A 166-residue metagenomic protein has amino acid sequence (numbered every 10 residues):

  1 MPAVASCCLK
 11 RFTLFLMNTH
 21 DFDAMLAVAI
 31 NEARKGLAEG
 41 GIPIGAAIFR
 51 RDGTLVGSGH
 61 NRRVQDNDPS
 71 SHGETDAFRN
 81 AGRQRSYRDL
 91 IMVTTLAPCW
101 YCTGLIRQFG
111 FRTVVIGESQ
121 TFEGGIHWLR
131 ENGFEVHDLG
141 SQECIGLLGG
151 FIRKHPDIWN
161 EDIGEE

Functional and structural regions predicted by a protein language model:
C7-C8: Cysteine-centered motifs
R11-H20, I30, L148-E166: Secretory/periplasmic and organellar redox-cofactor proteins
N18-E39: Short, basic/aromatic recognition patches
A29, A33-G36, A46, G73 (+2 more regions): Small-residue (primarily alanine) positions within well-ordered alpha-helices, especially packing/interaction faces
I44-G53: Short beta-strand scaffold segments in enzyme catalytic cores
R50, G57-G150: Zn2+-dependent cytidine deaminase-like catalytic core
